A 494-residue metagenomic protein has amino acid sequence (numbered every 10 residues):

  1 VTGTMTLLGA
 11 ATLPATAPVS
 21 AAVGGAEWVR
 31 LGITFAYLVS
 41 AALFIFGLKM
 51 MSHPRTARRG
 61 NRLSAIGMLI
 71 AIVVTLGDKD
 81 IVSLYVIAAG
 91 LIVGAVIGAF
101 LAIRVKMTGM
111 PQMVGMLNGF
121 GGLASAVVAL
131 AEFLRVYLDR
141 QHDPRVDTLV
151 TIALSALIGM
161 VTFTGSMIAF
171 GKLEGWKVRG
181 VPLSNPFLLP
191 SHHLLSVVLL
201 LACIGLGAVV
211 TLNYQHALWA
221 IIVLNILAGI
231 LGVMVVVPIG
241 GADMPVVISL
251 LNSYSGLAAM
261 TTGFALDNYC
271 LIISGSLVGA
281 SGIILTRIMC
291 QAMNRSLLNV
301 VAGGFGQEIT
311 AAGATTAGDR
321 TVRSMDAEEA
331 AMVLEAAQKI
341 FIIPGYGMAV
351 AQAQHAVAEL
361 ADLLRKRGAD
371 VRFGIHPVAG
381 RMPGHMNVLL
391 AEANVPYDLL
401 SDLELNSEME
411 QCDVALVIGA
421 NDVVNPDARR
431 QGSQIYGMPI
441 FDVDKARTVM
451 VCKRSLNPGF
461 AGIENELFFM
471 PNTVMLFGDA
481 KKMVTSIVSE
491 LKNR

Functional and structural regions predicted by a protein language model:
V1-V29: Short, strongly hydrophobic alpha-helical membrane anchors
A26-A41, D78-V96, T148-F163, Q215-L227: Structural signature of hydrophobic alpha-helical transmembrane segments
A42-T56, A95-V114, S166-S184, L231-M244 (+1 more regions): C-terminal ends of transmembrane helices
R58-G67, I87-G90, G109-G121, N185-S196 (+1 more regions): Cytoplasmic-side transmembrane-helix entry/capping segments in multi-pass membrane proteins
T75-A88, F100-P111, A126-D143, Y214: Transmembrane alpha-helix boundary signature
A131-D143, A208-W219, V246, S253-I273: Transmembrane helix-loop junctions at the membrane interface of multipass transporters and ion channels
L277-A337: Membrane-interfacial segments at transmembrane helix termini in multi-pass membrane proteins
T316-R494: Structured cytosolic domains appended to multi-pass membrane proteins
